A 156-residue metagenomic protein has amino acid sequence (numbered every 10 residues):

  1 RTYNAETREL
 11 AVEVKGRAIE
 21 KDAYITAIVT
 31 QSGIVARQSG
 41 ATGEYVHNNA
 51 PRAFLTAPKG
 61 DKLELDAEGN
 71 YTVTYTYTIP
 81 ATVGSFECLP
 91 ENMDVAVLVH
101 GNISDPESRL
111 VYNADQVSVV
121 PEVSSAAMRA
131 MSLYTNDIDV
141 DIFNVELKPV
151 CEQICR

Functional and structural regions predicted by a protein language model:
R1-A127: Short, conserved sequence motifs used for protein processing/export or organelle targeting and for catalysis
E20-Y24, V150-C155: Solvent-exposed loop/turn segments flanking beta-strands in beta-repeat/beta-sandwich domains
V117, V123, L147-P149, Q153-I154: Intrinsic disorder/low-complexity segments enriched in polar/small residues
R129-E152: Surface-exposed, proline-anchored Ser/Thr-rich loop/turn motifs
